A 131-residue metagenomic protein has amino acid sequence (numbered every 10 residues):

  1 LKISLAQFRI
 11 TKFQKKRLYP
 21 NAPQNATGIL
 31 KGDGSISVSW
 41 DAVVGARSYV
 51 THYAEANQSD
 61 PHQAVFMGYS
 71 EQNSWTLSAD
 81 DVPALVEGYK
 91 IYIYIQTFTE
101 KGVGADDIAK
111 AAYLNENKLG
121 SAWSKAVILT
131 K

Functional and structural regions predicted by a protein language model:
I3-K12, E100-K131: Extracellular fibronectin type III
R17-T27: Proline-enriched interdomain boundary motifs that mark the N-terminal boundary and often initiate the first structured
G28-G32: Short, solvent-exposed loop/edge segments of extracellular or virion-exposed proteins
G34-A46: Conserved aromatic anchor
G45-V65, Y94: Extracellular low-complexity, O-glycosylation-prone stalks/linkers
F66-Q72: Short beta-strand segments within Ig-like beta-sandwich modules, predominantly Fibronectin type-III
N73-L77: Short strand-edge motifs at loop-to-beta-strand transitions and within beta-strands of extracellular beta-rich domains
D81-A112: Beta-strand-rich modules
